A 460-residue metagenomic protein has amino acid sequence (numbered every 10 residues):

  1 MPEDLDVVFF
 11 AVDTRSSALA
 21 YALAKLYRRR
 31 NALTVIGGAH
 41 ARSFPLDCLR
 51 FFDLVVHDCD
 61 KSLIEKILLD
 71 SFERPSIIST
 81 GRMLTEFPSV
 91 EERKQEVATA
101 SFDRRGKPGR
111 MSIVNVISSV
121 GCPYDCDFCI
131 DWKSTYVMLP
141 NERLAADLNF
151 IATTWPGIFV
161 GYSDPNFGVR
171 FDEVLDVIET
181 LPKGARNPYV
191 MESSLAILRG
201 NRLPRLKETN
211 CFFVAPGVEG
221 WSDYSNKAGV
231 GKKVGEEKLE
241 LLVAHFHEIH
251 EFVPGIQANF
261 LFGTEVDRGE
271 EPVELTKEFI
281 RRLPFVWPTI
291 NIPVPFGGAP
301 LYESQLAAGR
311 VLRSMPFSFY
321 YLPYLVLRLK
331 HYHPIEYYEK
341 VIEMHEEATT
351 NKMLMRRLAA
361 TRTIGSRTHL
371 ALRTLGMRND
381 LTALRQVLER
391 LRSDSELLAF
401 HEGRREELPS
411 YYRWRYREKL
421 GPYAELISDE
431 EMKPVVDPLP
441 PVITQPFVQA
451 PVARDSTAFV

Functional and structural regions predicted by a protein language model:
M1-P156: Acidic, low-complexity intrinsically disordered segments
D13, D60, S134, P165 (+3 more regions): Flexible loop residues that form catalytic and substrate-binding hotspots at small-molecule/glycan-binding clefts
S43-D47, Y124, F171-D172, Y224-G229 (+3 more regions): Flexible glycine/acidic-rich beta-alpha junction loops that bind and position SAM and/or redox cofactors in anaerobic
D47-K66, E208-V214, K277-I290: Structural recognition of alpha->loop->beta junctions
F51-V55, E73-R74, K232-V234, L275-K277 (+1 more regions): Short, hinge-like loop/turn segments at secondary-structure boundaries
F72, F102-R104, P323-V460: Radical SAM enzyme core and accessory elements
E91-V266, E274-E278: Radical SAM [4Fe-4S] cluster-binding motif and immediate context
